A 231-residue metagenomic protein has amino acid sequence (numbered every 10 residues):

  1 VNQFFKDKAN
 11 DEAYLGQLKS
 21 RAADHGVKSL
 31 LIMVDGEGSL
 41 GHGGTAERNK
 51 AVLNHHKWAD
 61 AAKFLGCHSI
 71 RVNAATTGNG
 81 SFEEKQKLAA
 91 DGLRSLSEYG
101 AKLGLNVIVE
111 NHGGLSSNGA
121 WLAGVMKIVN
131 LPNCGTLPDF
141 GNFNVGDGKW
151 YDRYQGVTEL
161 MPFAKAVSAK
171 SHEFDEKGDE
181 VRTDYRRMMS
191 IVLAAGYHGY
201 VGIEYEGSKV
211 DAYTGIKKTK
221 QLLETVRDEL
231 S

Functional and structural regions predicted by a protein language model:
V1-D91, K102, N106, N142 (+4 more regions): Structural motif corresponding to the early beta-alpha repeats
D11, R48, F82, Q86-A89 (+5 more regions): Solvent-exposed, acidic/flexible segments
L18, N54-A61, G92, L96 (+3 more regions): Alpha-helical packing segments of well-folded alpha/beta enzyme cores
K19, A23, K63, R94-A101 (+4 more regions): Surface-exposed amphipathic alpha-helices with a cationic face
A90-S190: Acidic/histidine-rich catalytic cores of soluble enzymes
G199-V201: Conserved glycine-centered beta-strand/turn positions repeated across beta-sheet architectures
A212-L230: C-terminal helical cap(s) of enzyme catalytic domains, especially alpha/beta-barrels
